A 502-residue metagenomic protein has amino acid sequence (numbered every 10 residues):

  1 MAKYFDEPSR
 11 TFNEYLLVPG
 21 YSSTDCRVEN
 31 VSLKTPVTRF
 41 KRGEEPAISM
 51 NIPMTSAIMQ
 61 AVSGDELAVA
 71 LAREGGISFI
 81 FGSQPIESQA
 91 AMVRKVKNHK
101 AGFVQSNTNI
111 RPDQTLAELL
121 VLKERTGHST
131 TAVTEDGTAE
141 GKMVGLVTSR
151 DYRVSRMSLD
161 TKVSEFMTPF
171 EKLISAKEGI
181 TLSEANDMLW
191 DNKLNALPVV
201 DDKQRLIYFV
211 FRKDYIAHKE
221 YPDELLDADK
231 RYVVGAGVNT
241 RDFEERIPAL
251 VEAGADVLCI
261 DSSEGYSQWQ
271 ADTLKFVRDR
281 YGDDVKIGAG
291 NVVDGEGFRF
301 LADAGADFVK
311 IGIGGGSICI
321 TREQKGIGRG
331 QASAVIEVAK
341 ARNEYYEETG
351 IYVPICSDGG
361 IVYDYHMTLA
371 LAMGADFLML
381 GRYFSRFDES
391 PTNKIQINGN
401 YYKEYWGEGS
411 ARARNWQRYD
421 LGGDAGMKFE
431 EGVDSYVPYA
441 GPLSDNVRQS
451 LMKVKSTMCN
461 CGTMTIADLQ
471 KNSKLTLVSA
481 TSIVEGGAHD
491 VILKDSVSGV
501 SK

Functional and structural regions predicted by a protein language model:
M1-Y21, I110-R111, A176-K177, S183-D187 (+3 more regions): Alpha/beta catalytic cores of nucleotide-metabolism and tRNA/nucleoside-modifying enzymes
R27-M50, A57-M59, S88-H128, V133-D136 (+5 more regions): Bateman/CBS regulatory modules and CBS-like beta-alpha motifs in cytosolic regions of diverse proteins
G43-A47, A72, K97, L120-E124 (+7 more regions): Surface-exposed amphipathic alpha-helices with a cationic face
A47-S56, G102-N107, F170, D227-A236 (+3 more regions): Short beta-strand/loop segments at the ligand-binding rim of alpha/beta enzyme cores
E66-V69, F243-A253, I287, V292-I311 (+1 more regions): Catalytic cores of alpha/beta
R73-S88, A255-S267, D307-K325, I361-I395: Glycine-rich phosphate-binding active-site loops on the catalytic face of alpha/beta enzymes
F79-Q84, T108-I110, T130-A132, S175-A176 (+6 more regions): Catalytic beta/alpha-barrel core
Q84-R94, E140, S155-D160, T181 (+6 more regions): Active-site-adjacent beta->alpha loops and helix N-cap segments on the catalytic face of soluble alpha/beta enzymes
